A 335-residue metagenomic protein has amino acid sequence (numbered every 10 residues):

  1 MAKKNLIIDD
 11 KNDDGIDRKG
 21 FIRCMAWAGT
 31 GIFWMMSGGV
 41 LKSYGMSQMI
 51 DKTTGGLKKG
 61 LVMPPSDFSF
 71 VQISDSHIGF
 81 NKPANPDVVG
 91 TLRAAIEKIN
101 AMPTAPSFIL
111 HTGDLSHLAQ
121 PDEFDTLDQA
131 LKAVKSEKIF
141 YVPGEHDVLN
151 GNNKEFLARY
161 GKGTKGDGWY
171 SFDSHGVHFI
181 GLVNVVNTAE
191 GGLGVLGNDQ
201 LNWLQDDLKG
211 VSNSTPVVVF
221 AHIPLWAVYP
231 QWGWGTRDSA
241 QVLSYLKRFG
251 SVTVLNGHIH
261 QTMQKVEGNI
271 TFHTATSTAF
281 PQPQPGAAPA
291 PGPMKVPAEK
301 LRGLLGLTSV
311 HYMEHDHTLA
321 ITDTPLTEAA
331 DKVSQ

Functional and structural regions predicted by a protein language model:
M1-G20: N-terminal secretory signal peptides
D9-D10, S43-T126: N-terminal active-site segment of His-dependent metallophosphoesterases
D17-L41: N-terminal export leaders
T53-K58, V62, Q120-P216, D238-T253 (+3 more regions): Extended active-site neighborhood of metal-dependent phosphoesterases/phosphodiesterases
I73-S74, I109-G113, F140-E145, F220-A221 (+2 more regions): Active-site neighborhood of phospho(di)ester-bond hydrolases with catalytic His/Asp-centered motifs
F80-K82, L115-S116, V185-L196, W226-Q231: Surface-exposed cleft-lining segments at the edges of enzyme active sites
S212-V228: Short acidic, glycine-rich surface-loop motifs adjacent to enzyme active sites
I321-Q335: C-terminal/domain-terminus segments
